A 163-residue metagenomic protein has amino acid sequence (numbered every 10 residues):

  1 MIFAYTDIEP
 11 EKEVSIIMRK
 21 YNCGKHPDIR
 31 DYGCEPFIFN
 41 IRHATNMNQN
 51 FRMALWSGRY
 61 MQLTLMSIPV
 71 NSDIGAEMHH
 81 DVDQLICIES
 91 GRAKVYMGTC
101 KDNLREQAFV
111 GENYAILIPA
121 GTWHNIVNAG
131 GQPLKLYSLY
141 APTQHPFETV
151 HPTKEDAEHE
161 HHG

Functional and structural regions predicted by a protein language model:
I2-Q62, G75, A108, K154-G163: A short, N-terminal "cap"/entry segment at the start of jelly-roll beta-barrel domains of the cupin/DSBH fold
L65, V95-M97, L136: Short hydrophobic/aromatic-rich beta-strand segments that constitute the beta-sheet cores of beta-sandwich/beta-barrel
L65-H80: Conserved short histidine dyad/triad with adjacent acidic residue
I74-A76, V95-Y96, I118, H124-G130: Short beta-strand His + acidic residue motifs that chelate non-heme Fe in jelly-roll/DSBH and cupin folds
D81-K94, G98: Glycine- and acidic-residue-biased ligand/ion/polar-headgroup-sensing regions
C100-L117: Short acidic-glycine-tyrosine-enriched beta hairpin
G111-E112, A120-P146: Ligand-binding loop in jelly-roll beta-barrel domains
T143-E155: Short peripheral tails and domain-boundary helices/loops at the edges of structured domains
